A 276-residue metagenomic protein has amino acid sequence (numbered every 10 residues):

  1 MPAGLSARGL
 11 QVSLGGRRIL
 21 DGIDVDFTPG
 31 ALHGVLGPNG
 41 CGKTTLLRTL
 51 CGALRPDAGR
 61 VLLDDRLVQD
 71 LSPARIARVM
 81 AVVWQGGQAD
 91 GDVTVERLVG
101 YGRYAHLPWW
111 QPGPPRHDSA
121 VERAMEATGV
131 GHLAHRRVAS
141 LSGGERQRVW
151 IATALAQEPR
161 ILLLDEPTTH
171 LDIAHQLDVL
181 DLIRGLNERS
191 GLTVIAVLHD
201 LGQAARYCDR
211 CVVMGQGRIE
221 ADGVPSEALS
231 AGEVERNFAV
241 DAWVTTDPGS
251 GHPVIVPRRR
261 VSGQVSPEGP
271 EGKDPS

Functional and structural regions predicted by a protein language model:
L5-A7, L20-G22: Conserved structural motif at the start of ABC-family nucleotide-binding domains
L36-P38: The feature captures the beta-strand-to-loop junction immediately N-terminal to the Walker
C51: Helix-to-loop junction immediately C-terminal to a conserved catalytic motif
G59-L67, I76: Conserved ABC transporter NBD signature motif
G100, P115-L133: Conserved ABC ATPase "signature" region
R137-L141, E145: Conserved ABC ATPase signature
L162-E166: Catalytic Walker B motif of ABC-type/P-loop ATPase nucleotide-binding domains
